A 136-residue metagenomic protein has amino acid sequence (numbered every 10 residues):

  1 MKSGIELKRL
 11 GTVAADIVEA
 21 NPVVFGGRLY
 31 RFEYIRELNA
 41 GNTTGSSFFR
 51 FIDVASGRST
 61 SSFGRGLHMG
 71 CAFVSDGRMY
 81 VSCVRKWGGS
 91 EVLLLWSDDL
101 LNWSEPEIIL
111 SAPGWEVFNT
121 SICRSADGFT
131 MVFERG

Functional and structural regions predicted by a protein language model:
M1-G136: Beta-rich carbohydrate-recognition and catalytic domains
